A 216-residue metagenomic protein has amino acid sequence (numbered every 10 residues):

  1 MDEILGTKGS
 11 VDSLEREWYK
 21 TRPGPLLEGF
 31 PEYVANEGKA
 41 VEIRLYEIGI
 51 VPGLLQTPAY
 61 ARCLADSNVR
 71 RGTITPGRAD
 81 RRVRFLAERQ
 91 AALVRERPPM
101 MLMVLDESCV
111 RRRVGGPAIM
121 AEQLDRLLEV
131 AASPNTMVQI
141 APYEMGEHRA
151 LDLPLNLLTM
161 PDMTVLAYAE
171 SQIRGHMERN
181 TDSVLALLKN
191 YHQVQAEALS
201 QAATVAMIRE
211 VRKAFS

Functional and structural regions predicted by a protein language model:
M1-R111, R179-D182, K189, Q193-S216: Interdomain hinge/linker segments and adjacent boundary elements that couple functional modules
R97, V104, V114-S216: C-terminal regulatory/effector modules of DNA-binding transcriptional regulators
